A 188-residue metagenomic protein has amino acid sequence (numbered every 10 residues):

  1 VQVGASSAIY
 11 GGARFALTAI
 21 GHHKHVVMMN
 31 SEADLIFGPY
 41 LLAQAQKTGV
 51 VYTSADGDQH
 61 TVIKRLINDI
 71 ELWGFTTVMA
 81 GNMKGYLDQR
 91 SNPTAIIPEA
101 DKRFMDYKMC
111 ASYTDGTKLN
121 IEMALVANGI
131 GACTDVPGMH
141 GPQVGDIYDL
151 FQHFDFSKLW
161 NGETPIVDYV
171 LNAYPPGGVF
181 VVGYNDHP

Functional and structural regions predicted by a protein language model:
Q2-G4: Redox-cofactor binding/interface segments in oxidoreductases and associated redox assembly factors
S6-H22, M29-V51, A55-G57: Rossmann-fold NAD(P)-binding glycine/threonine-rich loop
I9, D34, G38, Q59 (+3 more regions): Generic structural signal for well-ordered, non-membrane alpha-helical segments in soluble metabolic enzymes
F15, P39-L42, R65-I67, R90-N92 (+1 more regions): Short secondary-structure transition/capping segments
V26, V51-Y52, T77, T134: Hydrophobic beta-strand scaffold residues
A45-K47, T53-K118: Rossmann-like NAD(P)H-binding beta-loop-alpha module
E99-P188: C-terminal catalytic/substrate-binding lobe primarily of soluble NAD(P)-dependent oxidoreductases
